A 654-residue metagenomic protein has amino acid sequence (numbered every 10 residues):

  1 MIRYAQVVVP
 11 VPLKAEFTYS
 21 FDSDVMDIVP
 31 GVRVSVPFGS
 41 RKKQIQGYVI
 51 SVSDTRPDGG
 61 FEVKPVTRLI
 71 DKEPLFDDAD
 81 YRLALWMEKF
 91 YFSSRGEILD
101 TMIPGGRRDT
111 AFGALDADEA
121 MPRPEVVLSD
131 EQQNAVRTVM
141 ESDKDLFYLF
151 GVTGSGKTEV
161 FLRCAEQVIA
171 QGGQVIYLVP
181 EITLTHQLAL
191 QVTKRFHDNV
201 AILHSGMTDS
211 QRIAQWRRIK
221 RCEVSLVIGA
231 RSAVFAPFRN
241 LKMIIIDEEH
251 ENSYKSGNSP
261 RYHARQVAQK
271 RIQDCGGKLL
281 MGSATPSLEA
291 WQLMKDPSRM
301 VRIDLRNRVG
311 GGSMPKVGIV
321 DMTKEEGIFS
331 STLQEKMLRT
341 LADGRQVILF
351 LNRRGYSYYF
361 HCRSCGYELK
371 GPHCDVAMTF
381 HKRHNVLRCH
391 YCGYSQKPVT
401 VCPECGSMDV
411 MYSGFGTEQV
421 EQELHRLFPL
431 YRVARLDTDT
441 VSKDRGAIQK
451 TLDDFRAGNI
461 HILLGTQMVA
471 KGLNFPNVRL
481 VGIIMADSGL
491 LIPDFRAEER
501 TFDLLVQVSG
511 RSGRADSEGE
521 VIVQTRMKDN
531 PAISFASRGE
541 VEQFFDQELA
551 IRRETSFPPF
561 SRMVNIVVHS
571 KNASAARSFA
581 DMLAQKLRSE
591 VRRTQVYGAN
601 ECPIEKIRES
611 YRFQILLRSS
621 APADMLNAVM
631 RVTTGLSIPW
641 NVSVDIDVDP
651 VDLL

Functional and structural regions predicted by a protein language model:
M1-L146, G154, P315-V317, L430: Terminal, basic amphipathic appendages of nucleotide-handling enzymes
P10, D22, H569-K571, R618-S620: Solvent-exposed residues in well-ordered beta-strands and their adjoining turns, especially edge/terminal strands
E16, V29-P30, A575-R588: A short, contiguous, amphipathic alpha-helix enriched in charged residues
M26-P30, A573-S578, P622-V629: Short, conserved charged micro-motifs
P57-V63, T67-R68, L504, C602 (+1 more regions): Solvent-exposed, membrane-proximal periplasmic/extracellular interface segments of envelope transport and secretion
P104-T110, D645-L653: Long, charged, helix-prone linker segments
S129, D145-S225, G229-R577, Q585 (+7 more regions): Inter-lobe coupling/hinge segments of SF2-like helicase ATPases
V596, M630, I638-W640, I646: Structured alpha/beta or helical-core interaction and ligand-binding surfaces enriched in interleaved
